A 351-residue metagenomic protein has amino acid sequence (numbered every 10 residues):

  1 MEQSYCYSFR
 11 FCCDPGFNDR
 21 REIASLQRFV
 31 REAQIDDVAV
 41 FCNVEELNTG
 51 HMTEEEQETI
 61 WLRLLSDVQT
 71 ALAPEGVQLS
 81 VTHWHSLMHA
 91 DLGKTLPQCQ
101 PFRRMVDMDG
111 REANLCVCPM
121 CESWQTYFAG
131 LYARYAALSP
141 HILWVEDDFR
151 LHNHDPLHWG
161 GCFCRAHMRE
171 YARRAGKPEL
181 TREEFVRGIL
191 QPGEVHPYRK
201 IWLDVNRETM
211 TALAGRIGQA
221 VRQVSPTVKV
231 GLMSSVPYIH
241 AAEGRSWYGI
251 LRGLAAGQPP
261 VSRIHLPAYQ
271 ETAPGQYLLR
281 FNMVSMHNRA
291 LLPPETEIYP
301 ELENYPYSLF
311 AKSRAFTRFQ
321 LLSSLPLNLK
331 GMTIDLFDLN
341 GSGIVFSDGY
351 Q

Functional and structural regions predicted by a protein language model:
M1-C42: N-terminal structural segment of carbohydrate-active enzymes
Q3-G16, Q78-M88, L143-D148, R199-R245 (+1 more regions): Aromatic-lined carbohydrate-recognition surfaces of secreted/lumenal glycan-active proteins
Y7-N18, E45-W61, G110-A129, E194-A212 (+4 more regions): The substrate-binding groove and active-site-proximal loops of carbohydrate-active enzymes, especially glycoside
P15-E32, E122-A136, G244-G253, S313-S324: Short, acidic/polar
L26-L64, L87-R111, N153-D155: Aromatic-lined carbohydrate-binding/catalytic grooves of carbohydrate-active enzymes
A33-D36, F41, H141, H152-H154 (+1 more regions): Hydrophobic targeting/anchoring helices
E55-T70, E75-V77, R150-F185, G341-Q351: Short acidic, glycine/proline-enriched helix-loop-strand junctions
Q78-L138, L151, D155, F163 (+3 more regions): Active-site-adjacent "subsite" loops/lids of carbohydrate-active enzymes
